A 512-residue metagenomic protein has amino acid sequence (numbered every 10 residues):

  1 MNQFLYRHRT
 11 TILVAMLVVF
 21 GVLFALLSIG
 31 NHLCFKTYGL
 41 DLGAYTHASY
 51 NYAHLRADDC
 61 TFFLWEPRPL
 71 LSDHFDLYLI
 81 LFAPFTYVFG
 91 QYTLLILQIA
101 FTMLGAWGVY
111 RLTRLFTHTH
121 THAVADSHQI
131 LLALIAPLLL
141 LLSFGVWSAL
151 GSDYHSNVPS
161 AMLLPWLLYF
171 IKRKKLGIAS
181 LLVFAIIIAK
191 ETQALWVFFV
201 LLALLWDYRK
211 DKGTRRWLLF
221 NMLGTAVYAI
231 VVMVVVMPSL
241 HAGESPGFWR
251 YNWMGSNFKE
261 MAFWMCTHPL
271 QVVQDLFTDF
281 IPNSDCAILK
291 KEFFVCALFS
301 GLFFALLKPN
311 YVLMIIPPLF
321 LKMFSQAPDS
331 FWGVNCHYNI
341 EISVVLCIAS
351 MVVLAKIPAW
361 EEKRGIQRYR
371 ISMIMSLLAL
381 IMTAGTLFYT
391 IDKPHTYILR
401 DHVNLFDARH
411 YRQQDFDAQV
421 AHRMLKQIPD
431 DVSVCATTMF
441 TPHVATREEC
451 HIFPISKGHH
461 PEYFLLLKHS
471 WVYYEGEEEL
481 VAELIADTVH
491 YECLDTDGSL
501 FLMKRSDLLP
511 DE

Functional and structural regions predicted by a protein language model:
M1-L26, R114, D126, I130 (+1 more regions): Start-transfer (signal-anchor) and selected internal transmembrane alpha helices of multi-pass inner/ER membrane
N2, W196-A226: Perimembrane helix-loop-helix junctions
V14-V18, S127-L131, M222-A226, I357-H395: Signature aromatic-anchored transmembrane alpha helix within multi-pass, membrane-resident enzymes that catalyze glycan
A44-L70, L77-Y78: Extracytosolic helix-loop segments that constitute the early lumenal/periplasmic catalytic or substrate-binding loops
N51, D58, R215-N283, K290-L307 (+3 more regions): Membrane-lumen/periplasm interface segments of specific transmembrane helices in polyprenyl phosphate-linked
Y92-H120, W166: Transmembrane-helix motifs of polytopic, lipid-linked glycan transferases
I99, M103-A106, L195, V312-E362: Hydrophobic/aromatic-rich transmembrane helices and adjacent perimembrane loops
G108-R111, L139-L142, V158-V183, V200 (+1 more regions): Specific aromatic-rich, kink-prone transmembrane helix
